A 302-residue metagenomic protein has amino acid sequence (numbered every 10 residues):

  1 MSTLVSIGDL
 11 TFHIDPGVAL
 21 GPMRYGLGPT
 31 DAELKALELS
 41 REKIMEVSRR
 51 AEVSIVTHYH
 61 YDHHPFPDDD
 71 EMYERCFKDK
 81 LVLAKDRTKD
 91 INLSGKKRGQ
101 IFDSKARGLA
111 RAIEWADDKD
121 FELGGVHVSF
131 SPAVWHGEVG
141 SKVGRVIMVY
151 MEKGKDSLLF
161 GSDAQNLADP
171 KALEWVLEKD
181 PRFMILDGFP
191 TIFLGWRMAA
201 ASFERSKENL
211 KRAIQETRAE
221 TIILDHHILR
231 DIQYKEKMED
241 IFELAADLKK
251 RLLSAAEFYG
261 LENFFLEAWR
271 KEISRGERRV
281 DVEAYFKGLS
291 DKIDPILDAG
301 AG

Functional and structural regions predicted by a protein language model:
M1-R49, Q100-K171, W175, L266 (+1 more regions): Core dinuclear metal-dependent hydrolase active-site scaffold
L10-T11, F77-V82, E216-I222, D247-K250: A short helix->loop->beta-strand "cap" motif at the edges of active sites that frequently abuts
H13-G17, A51-D62, L83-D86, L159-A164 (+3 more regions): Active-site neighborhood of phospho(di)ester-bond hydrolases with catalytic His/Asp-centered motifs
G28-L83, E178-I185, I192: Active-site metal-binding motif and surrounding structural segment of the metallo-beta-lactamase
G28-P29, T57, D156-F160, Q165-L167 (+1 more regions): Acidic/glycine-enriched edge-of-secondary-structure segments
Y59-P65, K89-N92, Q165-P170, P190-G195 (+1 more regions): Active-site environment of divalent metal-dependent phosphoester hydrolases
G144, A199-L210: Charged helix-capping and loop-helix junction motifs
T221-G302: C-terminal regulatory/interaction regions
